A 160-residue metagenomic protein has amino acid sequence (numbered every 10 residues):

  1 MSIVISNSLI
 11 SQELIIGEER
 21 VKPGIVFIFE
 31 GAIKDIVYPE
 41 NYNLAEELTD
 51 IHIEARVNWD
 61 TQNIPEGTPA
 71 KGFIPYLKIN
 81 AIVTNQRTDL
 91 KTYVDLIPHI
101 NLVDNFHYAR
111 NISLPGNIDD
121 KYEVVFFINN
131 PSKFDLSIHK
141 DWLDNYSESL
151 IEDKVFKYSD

Functional and structural regions predicted by a protein language model:
M1-S6: Bacterial N-terminal signal peptides
Q12-E47: Short, compositionally biased P/S/T/A/G/V-rich stretches that sit at domain boundaries
I53-G72: Short amphipathic, basic-aromatic surface patches that mediate peripheral association with negatively charged
Y76, N117-K121: Extracellular Ig-like/FN3 beta-sandwich strand-entry sites
T92-N101: Solvent-exposed serine/threonine-rich low-complexity stretches and specific carbohydrate-binding patches
L102-N111: Aromatic sugar-binding surface patches on proteins that engage polysaccharides or sugar-phosphate polymers
G116, I128-W142: Short acidic/polar inter-strand loop motif in beta-rich domains
L136-D160: Short beta-strand elements
